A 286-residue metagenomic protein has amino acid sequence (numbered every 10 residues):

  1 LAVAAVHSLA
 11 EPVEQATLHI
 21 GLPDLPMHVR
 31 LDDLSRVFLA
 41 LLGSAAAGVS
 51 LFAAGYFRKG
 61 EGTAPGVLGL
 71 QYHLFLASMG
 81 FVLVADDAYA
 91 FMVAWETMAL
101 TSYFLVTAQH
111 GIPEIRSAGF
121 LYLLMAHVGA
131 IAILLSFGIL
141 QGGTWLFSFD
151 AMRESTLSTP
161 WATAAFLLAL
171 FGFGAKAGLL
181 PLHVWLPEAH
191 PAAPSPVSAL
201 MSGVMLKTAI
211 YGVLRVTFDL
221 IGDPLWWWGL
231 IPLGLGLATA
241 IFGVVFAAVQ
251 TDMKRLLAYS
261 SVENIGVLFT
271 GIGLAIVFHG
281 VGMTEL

Functional and structural regions predicted by a protein language model:
L1-L70, T144-T156: Transmembrane helix-loop-helix hairpins at membrane boundaries of multipass inner-membrane proteins
G48-E61, G66-F91, T101-L286: Hydrophobic transmembrane alpha-helices and their helix-loop junctions in integral membrane proteins
